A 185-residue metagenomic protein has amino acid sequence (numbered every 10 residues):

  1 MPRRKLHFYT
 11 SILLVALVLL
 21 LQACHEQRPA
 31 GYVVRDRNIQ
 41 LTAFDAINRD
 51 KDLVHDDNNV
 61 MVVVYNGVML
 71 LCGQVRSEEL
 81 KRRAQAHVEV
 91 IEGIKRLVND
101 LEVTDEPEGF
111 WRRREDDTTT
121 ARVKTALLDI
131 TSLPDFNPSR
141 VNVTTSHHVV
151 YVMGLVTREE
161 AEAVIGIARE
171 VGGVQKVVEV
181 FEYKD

Functional and structural regions predicted by a protein language model:
P2-F8, V15-D185: N-terminal targeting leaders
